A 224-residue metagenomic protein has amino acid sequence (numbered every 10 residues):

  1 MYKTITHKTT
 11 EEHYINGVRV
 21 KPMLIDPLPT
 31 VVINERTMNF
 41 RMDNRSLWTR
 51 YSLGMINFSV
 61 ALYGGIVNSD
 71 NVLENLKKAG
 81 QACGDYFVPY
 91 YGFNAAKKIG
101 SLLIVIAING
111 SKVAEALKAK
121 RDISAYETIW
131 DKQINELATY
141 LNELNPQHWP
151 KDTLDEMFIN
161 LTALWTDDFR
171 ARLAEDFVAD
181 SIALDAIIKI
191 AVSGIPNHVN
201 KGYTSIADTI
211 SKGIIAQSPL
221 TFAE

Functional and structural regions predicted by a protein language model:
Y2-I15, K21-M23: Serine/threonine-rich low-complexity intrinsically disordered regions
N16-G17, L24-T30, N34-S69, L73-L76 (+4 more regions): C-terminal amphipathic alpha-helix
G80-S111: Mid-chain, structured segments of secreted extracytoplasmic proteins
